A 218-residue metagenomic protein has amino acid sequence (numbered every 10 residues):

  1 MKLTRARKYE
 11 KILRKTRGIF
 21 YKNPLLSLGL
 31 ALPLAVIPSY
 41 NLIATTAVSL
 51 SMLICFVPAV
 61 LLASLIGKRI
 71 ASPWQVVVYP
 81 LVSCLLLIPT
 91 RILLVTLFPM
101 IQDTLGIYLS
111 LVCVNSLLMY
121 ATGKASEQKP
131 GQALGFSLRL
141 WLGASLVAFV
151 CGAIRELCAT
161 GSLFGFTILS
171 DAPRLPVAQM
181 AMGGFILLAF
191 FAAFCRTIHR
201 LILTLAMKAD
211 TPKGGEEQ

Functional and structural regions predicted by a protein language model:
M1-T16, R200-Q218: Intrinsically disordered, low-complexity non-transmembrane regions of multi-pass membrane transporters
L26-I43, V60, S64, L87-L93: Membrane-embedded alpha-helical segments in integral membrane proteins
A31-V36, M52-L53, C84-R91, C113-L117 (+2 more regions): Hydrophobic core segments of alpha-helical transmembrane domains in multi-pass membrane transport and ion-translocation
L42-P58, V78, Q102-C113: Structural signature of hydrophobic alpha-helical transmembrane segments
A59-S72, M119-Q128: C-terminal ends of transmembrane helices
A71-S83, D103-S110, F136, A209: Cytoplasmic-side transmembrane-helix entry/capping segments in multi-pass membrane proteins
I92-A144: Membrane-proximal helix-loop-helix units in multi-pass membrane proteins
V95-M100, T160-R174: Membrane-interface helix termini and inter-helical loops of multi-pass transporters
